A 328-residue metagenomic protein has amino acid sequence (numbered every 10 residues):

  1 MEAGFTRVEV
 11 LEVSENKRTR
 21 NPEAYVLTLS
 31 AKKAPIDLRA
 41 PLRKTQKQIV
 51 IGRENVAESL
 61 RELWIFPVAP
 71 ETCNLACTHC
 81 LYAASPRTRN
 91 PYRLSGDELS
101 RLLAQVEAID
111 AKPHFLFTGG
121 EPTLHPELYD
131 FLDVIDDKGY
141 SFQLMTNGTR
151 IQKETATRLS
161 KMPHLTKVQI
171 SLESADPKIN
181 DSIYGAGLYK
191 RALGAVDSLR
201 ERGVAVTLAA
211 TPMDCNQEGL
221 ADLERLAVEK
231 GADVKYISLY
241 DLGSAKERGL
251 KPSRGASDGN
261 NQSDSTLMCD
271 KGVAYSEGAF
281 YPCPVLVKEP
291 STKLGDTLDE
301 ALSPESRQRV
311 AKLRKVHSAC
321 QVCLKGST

Functional and structural regions predicted by a protein language model:
M1-G4, L193: Short alpha-helix
T6-R7, K112, S141, A205 (+1 more regions): Residue-level detector of anion-binding/catalytic polar loops
E12-P41: Core SAM-dependent methyltransferase catalytic element
S14, P122-L124, N147-I151, S174 (+1 more regions): Short beta->alpha connector loops
K17, L29, R89, T166-K167 (+2 more regions): Radical SAM enzyme [4Fe-4S]-AdoMet core and its adjacent flexible, acidic and glycine-rich loops/tails across
K17, R39-R53, A57-L60, A84 (+2 more regions): Flexible mid-to-C-terminal extensions adjoining Fe-S/redox cofactors in radical SAM and related proteins
L42-T166: Conserved alpha-helical substructure of the radical SAM core
C73-A76, C80, T266-C269, Y275 (+1 more regions): Cysteine-cluster motifs in flexible loop/terminal segments that predominantly coordinate metals
